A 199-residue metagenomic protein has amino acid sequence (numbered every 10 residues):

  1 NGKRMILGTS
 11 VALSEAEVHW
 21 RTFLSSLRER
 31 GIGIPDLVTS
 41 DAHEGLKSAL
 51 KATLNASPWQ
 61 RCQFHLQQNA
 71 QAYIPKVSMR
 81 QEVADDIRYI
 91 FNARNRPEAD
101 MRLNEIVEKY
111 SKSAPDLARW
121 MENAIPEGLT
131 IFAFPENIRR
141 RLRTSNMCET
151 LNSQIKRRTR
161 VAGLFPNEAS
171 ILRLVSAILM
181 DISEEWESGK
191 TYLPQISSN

Functional and structural regions predicted by a protein language model:
N1-T39, E44, S48, T53-A56 (+2 more regions): RNase H-like nuclease fold core
R4, V38-D41, L50, H65 (+5 more regions): Mobile genetic element proteins and their domesticated derivatives, centered on retroelements and DNA transposons
S10-W20, L24, R28-E29, V77-Q81 (+3 more regions): A detector of single, family-specific signature residues that are central to catalytic or substrate-handling motifs
A12, K51, N55, P75 (+2 more regions): Amphipathic alpha-helical interaction elements
A12-A16, V38, C62, P75-M79 (+2 more regions): A generic short alpha-helical patch detector that favors 3-5-residue windows in or near N-terminal regions
S14-R21, S40, E44, Q81 (+4 more regions): Conserved structured core elements
L37-E44, A49-D86: Conserved beta-strand -> loop -> alpha-helix junction used to position metal-binding or nucleic-acid-contacting
Y89-N199: Acidic/histidine-rich catalytic cores and adjacent linkers of DNA breakage/strand-transfer/modification proteins
